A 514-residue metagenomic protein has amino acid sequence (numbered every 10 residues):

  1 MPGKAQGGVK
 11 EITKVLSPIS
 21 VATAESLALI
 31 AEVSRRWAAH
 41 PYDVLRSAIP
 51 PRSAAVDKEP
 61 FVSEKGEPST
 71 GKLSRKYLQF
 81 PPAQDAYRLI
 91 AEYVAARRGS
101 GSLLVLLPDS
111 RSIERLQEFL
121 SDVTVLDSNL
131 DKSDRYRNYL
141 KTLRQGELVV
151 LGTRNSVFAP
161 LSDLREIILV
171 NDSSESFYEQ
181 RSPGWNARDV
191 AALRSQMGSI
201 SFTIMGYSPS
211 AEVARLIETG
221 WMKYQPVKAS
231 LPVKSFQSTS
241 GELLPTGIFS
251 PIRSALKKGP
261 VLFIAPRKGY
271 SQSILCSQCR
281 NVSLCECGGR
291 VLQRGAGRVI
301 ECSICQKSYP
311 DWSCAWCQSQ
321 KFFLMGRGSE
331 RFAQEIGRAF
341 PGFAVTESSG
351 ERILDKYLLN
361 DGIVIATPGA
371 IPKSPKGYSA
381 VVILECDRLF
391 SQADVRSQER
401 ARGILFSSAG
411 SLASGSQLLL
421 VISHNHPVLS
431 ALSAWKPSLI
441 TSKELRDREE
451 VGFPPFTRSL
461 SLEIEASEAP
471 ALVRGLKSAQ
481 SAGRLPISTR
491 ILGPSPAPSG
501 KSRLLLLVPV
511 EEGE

Functional and structural regions predicted by a protein language model:
M1-G241, S254-L256, L262, I363 (+7 more regions): Accessory, non-ATPase domains that flank or precede helicase/AAA+ motor cores in DNA-metabolism machines
M1-S20, V299-S303, Q318-F343, E347-E351: Conserved nucleotide-binding/hydrolysis modules and their immediate coupling elements across P-loop/ASCE NTPase motors
G101-L116, L256-L275, F322-F332, L460-V473: Conserved strand-helix element at the start of the C-terminal RecA-like helicase core
S121-S133, C287, L292, P341-E351 (+1 more regions): Conserved RecA-like helicase motor-core motifs
V170, I264-P266, V421-S423: Short beta-strand segments
G184-R188, S329, Q398-R402: Amphipathic alpha-helical segments in well-structured domains
P209, S250-S254, K258-G259, E335 (+1 more regions): C-terminal helicase module of SF1/SF2 nucleic-acid helicases/translocases
K257-A339: Cys/His-rich short segments
